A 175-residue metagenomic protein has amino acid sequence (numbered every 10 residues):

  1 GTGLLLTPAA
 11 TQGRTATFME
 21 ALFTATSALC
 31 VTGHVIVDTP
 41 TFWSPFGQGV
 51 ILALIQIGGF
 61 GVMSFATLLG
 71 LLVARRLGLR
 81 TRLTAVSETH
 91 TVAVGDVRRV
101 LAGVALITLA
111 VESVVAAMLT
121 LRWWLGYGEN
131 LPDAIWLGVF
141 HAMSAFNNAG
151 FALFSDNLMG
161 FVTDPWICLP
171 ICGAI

Functional and structural regions predicted by a protein language model:
G1-I175: Membrane-proximal intracellular helices of multi-pass ion channels
